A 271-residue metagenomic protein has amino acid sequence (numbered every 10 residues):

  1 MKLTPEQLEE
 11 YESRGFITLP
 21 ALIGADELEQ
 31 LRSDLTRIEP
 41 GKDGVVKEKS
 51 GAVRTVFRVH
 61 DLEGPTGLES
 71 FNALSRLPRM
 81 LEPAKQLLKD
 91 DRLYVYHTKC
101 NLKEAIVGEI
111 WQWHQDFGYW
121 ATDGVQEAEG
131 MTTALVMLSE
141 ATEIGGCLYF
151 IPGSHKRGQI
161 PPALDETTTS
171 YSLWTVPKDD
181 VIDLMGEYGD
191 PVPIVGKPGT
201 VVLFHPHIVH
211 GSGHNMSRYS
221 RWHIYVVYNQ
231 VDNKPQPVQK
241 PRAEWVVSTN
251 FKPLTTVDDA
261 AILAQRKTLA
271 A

Functional and structural regions predicted by a protein language model:
M1-S13, L19-G124, Q239, T249-V257: Non-heme Fe(II)-dependent double-stranded beta-helix
I38-G41, D90, A141, R157 (+1 more regions): Phosphate/oxyanion-binding loops and surfaces in catalytic or ligand/nucleic-acid-binding neighborhoods
G41-V46, G51, P198-L203, H207-A271: Non-heme Fe(II)/2-oxoglutarate
D91-T98, E109-W111, G130-V136, G146 (+1 more regions): Generic beta-strand structural signal
L102-A105, I151-G158, V227-N233: Short edge-strand/loop segments of extracellular domains
V107-Q115, T122-G124, I144-F150, Q159-A163 (+1 more regions): A short secondary-structure junction signal
A121-E143, V195-G196, V227-Q230: Short, conserved beta-strand element in jelly-roll/cupin
A141-V209: Double-stranded beta-helix
